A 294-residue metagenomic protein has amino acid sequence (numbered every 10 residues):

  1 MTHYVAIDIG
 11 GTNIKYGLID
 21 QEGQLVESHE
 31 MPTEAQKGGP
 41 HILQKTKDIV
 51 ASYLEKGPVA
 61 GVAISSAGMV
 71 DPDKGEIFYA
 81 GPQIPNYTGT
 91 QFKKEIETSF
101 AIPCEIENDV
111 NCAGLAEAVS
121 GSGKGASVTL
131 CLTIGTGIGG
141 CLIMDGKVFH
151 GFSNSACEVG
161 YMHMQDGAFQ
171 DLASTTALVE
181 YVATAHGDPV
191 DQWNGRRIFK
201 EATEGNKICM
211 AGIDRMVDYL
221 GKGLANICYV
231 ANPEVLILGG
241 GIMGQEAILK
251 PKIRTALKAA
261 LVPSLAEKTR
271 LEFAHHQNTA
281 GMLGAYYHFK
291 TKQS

Functional and structural regions predicted by a protein language model:
M1-G61, D71-K74, I96-C104, A116-V128 (+1 more regions): ATP-binding/phosphotransfer module of carbohydrate and carboxylate kinases, centering on a glycine-rich
L25, I77, V148-F149: Hydrophobic "anchor" residues
S28-E30, A80, G151: Residue-level detector of high-confidence beta-strand sites
T33-E34, P85, A156-E158: A short acidic/small-residue loop/turn micro-motif
E76-G89: A charged helix-plus-loop insertion that forms the helical arch/lid used to bind and gate nucleic-acid substrates
I106-V110: Short loop/edge segments at beta-strand edges and connector loops that shape dinucleotide/nucleotide cofactor-binding
K124-T176: Glycine-rich phosphate-binding loop of actin/hexokinase-like ATP-binding domains
